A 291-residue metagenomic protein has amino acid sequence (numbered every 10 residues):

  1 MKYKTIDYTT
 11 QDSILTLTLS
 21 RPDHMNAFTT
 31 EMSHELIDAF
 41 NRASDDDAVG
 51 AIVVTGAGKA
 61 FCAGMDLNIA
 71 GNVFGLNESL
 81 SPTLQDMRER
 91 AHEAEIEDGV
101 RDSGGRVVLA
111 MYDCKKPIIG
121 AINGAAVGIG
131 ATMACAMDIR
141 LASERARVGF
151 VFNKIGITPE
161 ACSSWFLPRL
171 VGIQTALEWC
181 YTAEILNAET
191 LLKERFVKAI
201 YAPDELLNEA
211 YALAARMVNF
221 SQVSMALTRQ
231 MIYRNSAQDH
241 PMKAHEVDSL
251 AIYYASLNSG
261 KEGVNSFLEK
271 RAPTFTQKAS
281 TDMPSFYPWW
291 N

Functional and structural regions predicted by a protein language model:
M1-K59, G71-G75, S285-N291: Conserved CoA-thioester-binding segment of acyl-CoA-metabolizing enzymes
L17, R21, E35-L36, V54 (+6 more regions): Terminal peptide-recognition signature
R21-P22, D46, F220-S221, N258 (+1 more regions): Short loop-to-helix capping motifs
G56-A110, A126, G156: Glycine- (often His-adjacent) and acidic-residue-rich active-site loop that binds/positions the CoA thioester
K59-A63, V127-G128, G149, I232 (+1 more regions): Short, active-site-adjacent cap segments at secondary-structure transitions
L109-M225: Crotonase-fold acyl-CoA enzyme core
L141-A146, V197-E246, Y253, L257-N258 (+2 more regions): C-terminal long alpha-helix characteristic of the crotonase
W179-A183, T228-I232, F267: Short alpha-helical scaffolding segments that buttress acidic/His motifs in well-ordered protein cores
